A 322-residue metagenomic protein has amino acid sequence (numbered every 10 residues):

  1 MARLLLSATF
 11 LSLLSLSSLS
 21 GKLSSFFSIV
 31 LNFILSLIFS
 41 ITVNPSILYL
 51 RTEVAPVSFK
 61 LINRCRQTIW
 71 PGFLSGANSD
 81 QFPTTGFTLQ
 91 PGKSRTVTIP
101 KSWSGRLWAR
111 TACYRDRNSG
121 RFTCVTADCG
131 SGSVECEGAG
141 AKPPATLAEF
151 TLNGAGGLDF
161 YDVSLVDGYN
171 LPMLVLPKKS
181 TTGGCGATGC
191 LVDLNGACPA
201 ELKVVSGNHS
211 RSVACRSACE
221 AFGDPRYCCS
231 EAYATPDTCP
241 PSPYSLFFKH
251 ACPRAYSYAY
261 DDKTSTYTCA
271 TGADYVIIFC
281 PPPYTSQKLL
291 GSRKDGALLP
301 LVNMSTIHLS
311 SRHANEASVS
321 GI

Functional and structural regions predicted by a protein language model:
A2-I29, I41-I322: Extracellular low-complexity, O-glycosylation-prone Ser/Thr/Pro/Gly-rich "stalks" and linkers flanking catalytic
